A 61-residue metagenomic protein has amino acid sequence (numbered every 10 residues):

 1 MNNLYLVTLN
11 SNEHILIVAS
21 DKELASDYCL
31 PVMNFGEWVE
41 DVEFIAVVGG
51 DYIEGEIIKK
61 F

Functional and structural regions predicted by a protein language model:
M1-E13: Short aromatic-glycine-(Arg/Gly/Cys) micro-motifs in beta-strand/loop hairpins
V7, I17-V18, C29: Hydrophobic aliphatic residue packing
S11-D21: A short, exposed loop/beta-hairpin motif centered on an aromatic-Gly-Thr core
A25-S26: Short amphipathic alpha-helices within nucleic acid-binding modules
L30-F61: Short, mixed-charge low-complexity intrinsically disordered segments
